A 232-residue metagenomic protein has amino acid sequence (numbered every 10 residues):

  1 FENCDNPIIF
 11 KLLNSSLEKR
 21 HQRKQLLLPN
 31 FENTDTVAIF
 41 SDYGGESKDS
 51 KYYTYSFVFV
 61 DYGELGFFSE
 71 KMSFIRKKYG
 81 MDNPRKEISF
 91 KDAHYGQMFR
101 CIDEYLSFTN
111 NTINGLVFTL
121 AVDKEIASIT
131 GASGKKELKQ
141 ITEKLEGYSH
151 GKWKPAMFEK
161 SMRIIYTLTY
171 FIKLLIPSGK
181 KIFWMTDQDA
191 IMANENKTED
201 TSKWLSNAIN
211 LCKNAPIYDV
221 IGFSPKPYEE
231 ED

Functional and structural regions predicted by a protein language model:
F1-A38, Y43-D232: Phosphate-ester processing/binding pockets and catalytic centers
